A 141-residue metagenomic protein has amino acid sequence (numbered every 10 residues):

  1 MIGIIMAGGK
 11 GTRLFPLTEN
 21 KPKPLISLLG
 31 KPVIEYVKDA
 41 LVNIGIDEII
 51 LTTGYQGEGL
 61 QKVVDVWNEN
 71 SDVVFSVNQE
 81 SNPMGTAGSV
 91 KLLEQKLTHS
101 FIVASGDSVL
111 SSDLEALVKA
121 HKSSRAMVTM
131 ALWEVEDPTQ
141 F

Functional and structural regions predicted by a protein language model:
M1-E19: N-terminal nucleotide-binding beta1-loop-alpha1 segment
I2-I5, S27, K31-S105, V109 (+1 more regions): Conserved N-terminal catalytic core of the sugar/cofactor nucleotidyltransferase
K10-G11, Q56, S108, E136: Short, glycine/serine-rich, charged loops/turns that create anion-binding and catalytic segments at active sites
R13-L14, G59, L110-S112, T139: Glycine/Thr-rich phosphate-binding loops of Rossmann-like dinucleotide-binding domains
F15, K23-I26: Pre-signature/interface helix of ABC/ABC-like ATPase nucleotide-binding domains
P16, N82, W133-E134: Short Gly/Pro-enriched turn/cap motifs at secondary-structure boundaries
S111-F141: Conserved core of the sugar-phosphate nucleotidyltransferase
